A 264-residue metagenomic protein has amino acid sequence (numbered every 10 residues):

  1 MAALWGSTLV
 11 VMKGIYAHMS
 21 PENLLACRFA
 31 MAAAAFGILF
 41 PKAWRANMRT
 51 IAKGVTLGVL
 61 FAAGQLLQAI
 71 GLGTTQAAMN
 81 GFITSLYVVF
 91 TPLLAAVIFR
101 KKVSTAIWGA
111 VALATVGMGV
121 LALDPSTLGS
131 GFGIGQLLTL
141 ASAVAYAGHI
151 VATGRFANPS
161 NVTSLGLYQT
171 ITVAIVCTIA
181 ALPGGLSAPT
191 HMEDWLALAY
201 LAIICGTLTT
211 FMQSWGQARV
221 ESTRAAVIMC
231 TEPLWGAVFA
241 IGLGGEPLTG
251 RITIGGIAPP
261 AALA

Functional and structural regions predicted by a protein language model:
M1-A26, V59, L67, L128-R155 (+1 more regions): Glycine-/small-residue-enriched transmembrane alpha-helix faces in small-molecule transporters and effluxers
A3-M12, G37-T84, P92-L94, V120 (+2 more regions): Specific transmembrane alpha-helical segments of multi-pass solute transporters/efflux pumps, especially DMT/EamA
S7, V11-G14, H18, M31-M48 (+5 more regions): Membrane-interface helix-cap regions at the ends of transmembrane helices in multi-pass membrane proteins
N23-A34, L60, A69-K102, A106-I107 (+3 more regions): Specific alpha-helical transmembrane segments that line the substrate/conduction pathway and gating interfaces
L25-C27, L66, N80-L86, A152-A174 (+1 more regions): Helix-helix packing/entry segments at the starts of transmembrane helices
A30, F36, L57, F61 (+6 more regions): Hydrophobic transmembrane alpha-helices of multi-pass small-molecule transport proteins
A33-F36, T91-V97, V111, L128-G184 (+1 more regions): Transmembrane alpha-helical segments that form core, pore/gating elements of small-molecule transporters/exporters
M48-A52, G81-T84, R100-V120, G129-Q136 (+3 more regions): Loop-to-transmembrane alpha-helix entry segments
